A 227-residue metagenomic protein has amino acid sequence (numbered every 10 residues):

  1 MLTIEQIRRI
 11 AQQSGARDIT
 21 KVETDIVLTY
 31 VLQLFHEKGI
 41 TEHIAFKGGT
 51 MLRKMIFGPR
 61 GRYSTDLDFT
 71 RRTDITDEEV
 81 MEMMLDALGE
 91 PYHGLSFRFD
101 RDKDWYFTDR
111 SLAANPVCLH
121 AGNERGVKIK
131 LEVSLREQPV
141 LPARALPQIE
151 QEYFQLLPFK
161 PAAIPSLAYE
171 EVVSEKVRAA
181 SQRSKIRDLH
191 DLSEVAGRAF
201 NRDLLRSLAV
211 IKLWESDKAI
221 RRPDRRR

Functional and structural regions predicted by a protein language model:
M1-I44, M55-L67, R71-R227: Structured mid-to-C-terminal alpha-helical surface segments
F46-M51: Glycine-rich beta-strand-to-loop/alpha-helix junction loops that act as flexible
